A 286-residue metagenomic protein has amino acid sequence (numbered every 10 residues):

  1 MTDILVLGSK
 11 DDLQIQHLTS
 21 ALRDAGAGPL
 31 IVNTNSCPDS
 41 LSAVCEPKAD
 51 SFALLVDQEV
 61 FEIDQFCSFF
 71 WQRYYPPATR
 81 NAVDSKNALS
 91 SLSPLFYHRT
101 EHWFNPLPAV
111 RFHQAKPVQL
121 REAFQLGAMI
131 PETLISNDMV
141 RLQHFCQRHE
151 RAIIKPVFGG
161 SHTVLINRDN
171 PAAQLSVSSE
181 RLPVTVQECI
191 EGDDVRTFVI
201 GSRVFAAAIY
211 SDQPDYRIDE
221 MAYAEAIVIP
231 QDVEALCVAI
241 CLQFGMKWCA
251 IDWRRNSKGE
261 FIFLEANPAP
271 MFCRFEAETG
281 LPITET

Functional and structural regions predicted by a protein language model:
M1-L5: Extreme N-terminal starter segment of soluble prokaryotic enzymes
S9-A21, A25, L30-M129: Conserved N-proximal alpha/beta basic substrate-recognition cap immediately N-terminal to, or forming the N-lobe
I15, E234-A235, A239-C249, P282-T286: Active-site "cap" helix and flanking loop/linker of ATP-utilizing ligase/carboxylase catalytic domains
L22, Q147-I240: Phosphate-binding site of ATP-dependent enzymes
P47-A49, D57, V199-R203, N256-G259: Short acidic-glycine loop/turn motifs at beta-strand connectors
F112, V118-L165: Loop-centered beta-sheet repeat module
V195, M246-K258: A short glycine-rich, hydrophobically flanked beta-strand micro-motif that places a catalytic Asp/Glu for divalent metal
L242, R255-T286: C-terminal active-site "lid" helix and adjoining low-complexity regulatory extension at the edge of ATP-using catalytic
